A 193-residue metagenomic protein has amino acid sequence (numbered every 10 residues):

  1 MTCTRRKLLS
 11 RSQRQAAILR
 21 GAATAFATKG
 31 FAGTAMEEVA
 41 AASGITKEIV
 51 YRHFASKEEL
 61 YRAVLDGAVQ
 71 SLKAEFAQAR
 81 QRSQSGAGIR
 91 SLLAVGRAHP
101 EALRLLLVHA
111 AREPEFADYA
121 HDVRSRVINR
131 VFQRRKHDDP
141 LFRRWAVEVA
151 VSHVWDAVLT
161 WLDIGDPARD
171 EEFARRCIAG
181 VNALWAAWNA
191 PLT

Functional and structural regions predicted by a protein language model:
M1-K29, G33-G44, E58-R62, G67: Basic, helix-initiating cap at the start of DNA-binding domains
R14, K57, V64, A68 (+5 more regions): Hydrophobic/aromatic residues within well-ordered alpha-helical segments
R20, R82-R97, E101, R144 (+3 more regions): Amphipathic alpha-helical segments that line or abut small-molecule/effector binding pockets and mediate allosteric
S43-F54: Short hydrophobic/aromatic patch on the recognition helix
R62-G88, V131-Q133: Amphipathic alpha-helical linker/stalk segments
V95-H121, F132, D156-D163: Amphipathic alpha-helical segments used for helix-helix packing
P114-S152, D156, E171-A186: Amphipathic alpha-helical packing segments from all-alpha helical-bundle domains
